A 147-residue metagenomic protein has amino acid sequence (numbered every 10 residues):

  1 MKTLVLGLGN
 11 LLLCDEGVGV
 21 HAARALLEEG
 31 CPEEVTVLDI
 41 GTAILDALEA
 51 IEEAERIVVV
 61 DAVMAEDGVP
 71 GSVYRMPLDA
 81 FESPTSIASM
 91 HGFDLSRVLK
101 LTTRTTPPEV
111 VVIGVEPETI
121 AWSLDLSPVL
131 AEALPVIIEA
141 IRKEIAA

Functional and structural regions predicted by a protein language model:
M1-P117, L124-P135, A140-A147: N-terminal catalytic or cofactor-binding beta/alpha core of small enzyme domains
